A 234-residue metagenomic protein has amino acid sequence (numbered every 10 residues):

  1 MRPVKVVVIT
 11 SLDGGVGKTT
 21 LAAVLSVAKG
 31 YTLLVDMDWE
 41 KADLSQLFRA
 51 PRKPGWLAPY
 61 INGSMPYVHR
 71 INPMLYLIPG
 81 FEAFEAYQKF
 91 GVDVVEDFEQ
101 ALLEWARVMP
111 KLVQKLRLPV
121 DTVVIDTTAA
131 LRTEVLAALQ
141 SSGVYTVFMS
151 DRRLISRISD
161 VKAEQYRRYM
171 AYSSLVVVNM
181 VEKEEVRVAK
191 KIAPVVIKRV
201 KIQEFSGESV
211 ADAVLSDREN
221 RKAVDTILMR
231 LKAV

Functional and structural regions predicted by a protein language model:
R2-M65: Walker A/P-loop NTP-binding active-site region of P-loop NTPases, recognizing the glycine-rich GxxxxGKT/S
S11-L12, M37, G80-E82, T127-T128 (+3 more regions): Structural motif
T20, K111, R117-I197, E204: Conserved catalytic-core segment of NTP-binding enzymes
T32, M74-Y76, K190-R199: Active-site regions of enzymes building and remodeling cell-envelope glycoconjugates
W39-Q114, S206: P-loop/Walker-type NTP enzyme "switch/lid" segment
A50-P54, Q165-Y166, V214-L215: Short, hinge-like loop/turn segments at secondary-structure boundaries
G207-K222: C-terminal boundary of histidine-terminating zinc-finger modules
K222-V234: C-terminal alpha-helix
